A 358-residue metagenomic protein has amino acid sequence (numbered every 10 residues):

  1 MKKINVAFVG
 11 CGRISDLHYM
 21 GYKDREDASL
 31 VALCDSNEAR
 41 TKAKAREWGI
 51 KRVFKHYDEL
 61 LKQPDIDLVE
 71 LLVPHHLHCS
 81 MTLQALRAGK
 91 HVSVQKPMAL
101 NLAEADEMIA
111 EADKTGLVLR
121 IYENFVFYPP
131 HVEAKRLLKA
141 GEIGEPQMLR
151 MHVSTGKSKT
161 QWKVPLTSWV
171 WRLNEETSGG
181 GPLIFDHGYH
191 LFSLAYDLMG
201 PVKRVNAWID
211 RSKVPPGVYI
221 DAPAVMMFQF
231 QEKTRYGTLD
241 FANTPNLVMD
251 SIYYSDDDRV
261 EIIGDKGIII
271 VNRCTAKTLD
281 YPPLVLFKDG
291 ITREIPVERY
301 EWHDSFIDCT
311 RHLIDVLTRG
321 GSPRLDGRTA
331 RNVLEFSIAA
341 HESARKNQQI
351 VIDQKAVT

Functional and structural regions predicted by a protein language model:
M1-K3, A28, L68-L71, D106 (+2 more regions): C-terminal helix-rich "cap/oligomerization" subdomain common to oxidoreductases
M1-W48: N-terminal Rossmann-like dinucleotide-binding module
H18, N37, W48-E111: Beta-loop-alpha module in the N-terminal Rossmann-like domain of NAD(P)-dependent dehydrogenases, especially those
V94, L119-I121, V271: Hydrophobic residues in well-ordered beta-strands that form the structural core
E107-F125, G144-M148: Rossmann-fold dehydrogenase core element
F125-G217, N347: Predominantly a Rossmann-like dinucleotide-binding segment in NAD(P)-dependent oxidoreductases
D186, F192-A276, I307-R319, D353 (+1 more regions): Contiguous beta-strand/loop segments that form the cofactor/metal-binding neighborhood of enzyme cores
